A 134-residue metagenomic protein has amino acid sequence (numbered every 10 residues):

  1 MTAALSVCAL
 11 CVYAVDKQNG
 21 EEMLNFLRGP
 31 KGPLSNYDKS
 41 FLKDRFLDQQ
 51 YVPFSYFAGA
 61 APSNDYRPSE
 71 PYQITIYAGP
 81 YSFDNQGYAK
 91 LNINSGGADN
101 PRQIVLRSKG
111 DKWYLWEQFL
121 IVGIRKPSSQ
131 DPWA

Functional and structural regions predicted by a protein language model:
M1-A58: Core segments of small alpha/beta cavity-forming domains
A3-V12, A89, I93-W113: Short, solvent-exposed linear motifs at loop/edge-of-secondary-structure regions
Q18, Q49-Q50, Q73, Q86 (+3 more regions): Residue-identity detector for glutamine
E21, P30-P33, A60, P80 (+2 more regions): Intrinsically disordered, low-complexity regions
D38-G97: Surface-exposed, charged secondary-structure patches
D99-W133: Short beta-strand edge/turn micro-motifs at domain boundaries
